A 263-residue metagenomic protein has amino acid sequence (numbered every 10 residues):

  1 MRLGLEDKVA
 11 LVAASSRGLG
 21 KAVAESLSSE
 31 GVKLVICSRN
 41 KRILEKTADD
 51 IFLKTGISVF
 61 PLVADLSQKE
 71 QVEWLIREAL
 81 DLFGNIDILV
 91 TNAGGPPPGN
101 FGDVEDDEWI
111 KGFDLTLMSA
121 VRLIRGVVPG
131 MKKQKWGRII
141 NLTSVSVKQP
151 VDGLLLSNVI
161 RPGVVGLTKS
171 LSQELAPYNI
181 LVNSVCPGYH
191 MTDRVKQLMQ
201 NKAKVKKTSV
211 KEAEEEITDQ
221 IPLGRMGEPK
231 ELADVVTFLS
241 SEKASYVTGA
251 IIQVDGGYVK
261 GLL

Functional and structural regions predicted by a protein language model:
V9, A14-G18: Conserved glycine-rich cofactor-binding loop
E30-T47: Conserved glycine-rich Rossmann-like NAD(P)H-binding loop of the short-chain dehydrogenase/reductase
V90, A176, L181, V247-G249: Short, small/polar-rich loop/turn modules that mediate ligand/substrate recognition or access, typified
N100-F101, E105-F113, I139, I217-T218: Substrate-binding pocket helix/loop in short-chain dehydrogenase/reductase
P129, Q173-E174, S245: Alpha-helical segment proximal to the catalytic Tyr-Lys
I140-V164, T168-P177, Y189-H190: Catalytic loop of short-chain dehydrogenase/reductase
Q149, T237, T248-L263: Short C-terminal tail/terminal secondary-structure segment of NAD(P)H-dependent dehydrogenase/reductase domains
